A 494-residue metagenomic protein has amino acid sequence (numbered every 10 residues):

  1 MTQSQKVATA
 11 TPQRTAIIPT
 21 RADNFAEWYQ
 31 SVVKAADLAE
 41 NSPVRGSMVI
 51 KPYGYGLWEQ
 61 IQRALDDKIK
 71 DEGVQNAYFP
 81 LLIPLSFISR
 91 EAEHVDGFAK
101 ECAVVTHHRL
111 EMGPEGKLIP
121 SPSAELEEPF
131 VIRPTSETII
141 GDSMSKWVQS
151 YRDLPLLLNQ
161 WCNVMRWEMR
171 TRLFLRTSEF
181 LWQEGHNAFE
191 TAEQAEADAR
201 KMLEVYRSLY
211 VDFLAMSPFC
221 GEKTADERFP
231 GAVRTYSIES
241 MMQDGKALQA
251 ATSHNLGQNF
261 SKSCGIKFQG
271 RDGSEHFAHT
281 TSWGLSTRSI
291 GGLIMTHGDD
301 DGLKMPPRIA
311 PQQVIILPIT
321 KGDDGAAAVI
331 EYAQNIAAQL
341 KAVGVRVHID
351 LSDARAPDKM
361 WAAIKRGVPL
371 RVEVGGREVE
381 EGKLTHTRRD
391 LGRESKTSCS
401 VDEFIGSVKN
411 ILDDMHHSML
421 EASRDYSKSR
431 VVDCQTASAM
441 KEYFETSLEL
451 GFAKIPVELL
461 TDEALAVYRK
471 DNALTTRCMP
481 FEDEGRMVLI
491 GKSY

Functional and structural regions predicted by a protein language model:
M1-Y494: NTP/phosphate- and nucleic-acid-binding module
